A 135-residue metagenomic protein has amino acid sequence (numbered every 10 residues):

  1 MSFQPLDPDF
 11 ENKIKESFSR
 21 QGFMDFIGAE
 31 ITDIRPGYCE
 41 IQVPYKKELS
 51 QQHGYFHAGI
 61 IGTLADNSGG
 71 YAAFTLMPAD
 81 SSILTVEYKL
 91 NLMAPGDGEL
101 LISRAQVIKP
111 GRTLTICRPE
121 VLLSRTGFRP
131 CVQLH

Functional and structural regions predicted by a protein language model:
M1-Q42: Non-catalytic linker/capping segments at the edges of enzyme domains
F3-D9, A79, P95-R104, I108-H135: HotDog/MaoC-like acyl-thioester-processing domains
F26, P36-Y38, F56, D66-S68 (+3 more regions): Short connector loops at helix/strand junctions that flank enzyme active sites, especially segments positioning acidic
T32-I34, M93, I108: Short beta-strand micro-motifs enriched in acidic
V43-P44, R104: Short, well-ordered beta-strand segments in beta-rich or mixed alpha/beta enzyme and ligand-binding folds
Y45-K46, S50-L64: A conserved, well-ordered hydrophobic junction motif at loop->secondary-structure transitions
G59-A79: Active-site helix/loop of acyl-thioester processing domains in fatty-acid/polyketide metabolism, spanning hotdog-fold
